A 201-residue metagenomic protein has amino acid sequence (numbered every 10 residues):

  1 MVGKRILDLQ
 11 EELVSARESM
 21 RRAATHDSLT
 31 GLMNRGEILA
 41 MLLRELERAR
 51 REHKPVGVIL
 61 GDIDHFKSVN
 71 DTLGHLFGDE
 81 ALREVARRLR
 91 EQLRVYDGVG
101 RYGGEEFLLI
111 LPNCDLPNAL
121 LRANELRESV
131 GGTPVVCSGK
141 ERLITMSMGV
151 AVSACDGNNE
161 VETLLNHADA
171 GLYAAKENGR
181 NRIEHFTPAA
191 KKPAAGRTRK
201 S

Functional and structural regions predicted by a protein language model:
M1-L7, M41, E45, A123: Receiver (REC) domain switch/output surface
G3, Q10-E11, R17, R21-A24: Amphipathic, heptad-repeat alpha-helical coiled-coil "signal-transmission/dimerization" linkers that couple sensory
R21-A40, G57, G61-H75, R83: Conserved nucleotide-binding and Mg2+-coordinating catalytic segments in signaling enzymes
R21-R22, R35-P55, A86-R94, P112: Short regulatory alpha-helical coupling segments that immediately precede and/or link into cyclic nucleotide signaling
M41, F77-G98, E106, P112 (+2 more regions): Active-site-proximal alpha-helical element of nucleotidyl cyclase-like catalytic domains and analogous helices
A86-R90, N118-V136, H167-D169: Alpha-helical scaffold within the catalytic cores of cyclic-nucleotide enzymes
G98-R101, R142: A short pre-motif secondary-structure segment
L116, L120, S153-S201: Catalytic-core segments of nucleotide cyclases and related cyclic-nucleotide turnover enzymes
